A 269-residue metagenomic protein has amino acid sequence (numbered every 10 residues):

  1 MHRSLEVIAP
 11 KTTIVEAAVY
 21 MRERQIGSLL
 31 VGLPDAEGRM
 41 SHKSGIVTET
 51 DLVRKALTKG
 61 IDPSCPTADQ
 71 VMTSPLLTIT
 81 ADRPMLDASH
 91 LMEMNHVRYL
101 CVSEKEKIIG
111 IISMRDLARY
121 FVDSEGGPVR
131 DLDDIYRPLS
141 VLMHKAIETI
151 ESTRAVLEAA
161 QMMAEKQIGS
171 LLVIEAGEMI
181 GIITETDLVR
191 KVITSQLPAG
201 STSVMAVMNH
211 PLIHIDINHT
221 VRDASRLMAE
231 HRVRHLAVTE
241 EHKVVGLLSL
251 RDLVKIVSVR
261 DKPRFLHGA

Functional and structural regions predicted by a protein language model:
M1-S4, I46-L77, S89, E93 (+4 more regions): Tandem CBS (Bateman) regulatory domains
I8-I26, L33, T78-H96, S103 (+6 more regions): The conserved cystathionine-beta-synthase
T13, L77, I109, E148 (+3 more regions): Glycine-/small-residue-rich active-site loops that bind phosphorylated ligands and cofactors
M21-R24, L29-E49, M92, L100-R115 (+4 more regions): A glycine-centered beta-loop-beta connector
